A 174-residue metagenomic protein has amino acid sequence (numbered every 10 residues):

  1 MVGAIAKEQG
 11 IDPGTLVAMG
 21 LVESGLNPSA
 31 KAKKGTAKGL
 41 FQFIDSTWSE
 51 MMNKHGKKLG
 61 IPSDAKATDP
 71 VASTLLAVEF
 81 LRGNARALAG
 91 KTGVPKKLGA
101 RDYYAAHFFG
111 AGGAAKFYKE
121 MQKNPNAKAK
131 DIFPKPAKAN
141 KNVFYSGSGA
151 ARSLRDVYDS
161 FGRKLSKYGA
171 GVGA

Functional and structural regions predicted by a protein language model:
M1-L26, V71-L75, R82-P95: Export/targeting segments at the very N-terminus of extracytoplasmic proteins
V2-A6, S29-K38, L59-V71, K91-G93: Second-shell loop/turn segments in exported
A6, G10-G14, K38, Q42 (+3 more regions): Soluble non-cytosolic domains of exported or imported proteins
A18, L40-F43, A105: Structural recognition of the beta-strand scaffold that forms the well-ordered cores of secreted hydrolase catalytic
S24-K31, N84-G90, F109-E120: Secretory-pathway/luminal and periplasmic proteins that interact with or process carbohydrate-rich
K34-K58, L75-E79: Substrate-binding/active-site groove segments that recognize and process beta-1,4-linked N-acetyl-hexosamine
L98-L154: Catalytic and substrate-binding regions of cell-wall glycan-acting enzymes that process beta-1,4-linked
V143-A174: Low-complexity, Gly/Ser/Thr/Pro-rich intrinsically disordered linker/tail segments
